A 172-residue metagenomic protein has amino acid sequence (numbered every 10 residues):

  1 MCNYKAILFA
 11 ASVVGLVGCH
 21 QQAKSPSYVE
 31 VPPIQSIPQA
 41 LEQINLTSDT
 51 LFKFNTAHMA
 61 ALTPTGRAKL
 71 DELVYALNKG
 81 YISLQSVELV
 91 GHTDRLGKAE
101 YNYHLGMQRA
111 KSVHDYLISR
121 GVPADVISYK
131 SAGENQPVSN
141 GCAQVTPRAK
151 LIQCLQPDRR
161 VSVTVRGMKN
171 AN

Functional and structural regions predicted by a protein language model:
M1-L8: Bacterial N-terminal signal peptides that target proteins for export
A6, Q22-A23, T146, D158: Extracellular/secretory pathway and lumenal proteins
A6, Q39, T56-A57, G97-E100 (+1 more regions): A general structural-boundary detector
F9-V13: Hydrophobic helical h-region of N-terminal Sec-dependent signal peptides in bacterial secretory/periplasmic proteins
G15-G18: C-terminal motif of bacterial Sec signal peptides marking the signal peptidase cleavage site
H20-S86, Q153, R166-N172: Periplasmic peptidoglycan-binding/tethering modules of Gram-negative envelope proteins
H92-A171: Periplasmic OmpA-like peptidoglycan-binding domain that tethers envelope proteins to the cell wall
